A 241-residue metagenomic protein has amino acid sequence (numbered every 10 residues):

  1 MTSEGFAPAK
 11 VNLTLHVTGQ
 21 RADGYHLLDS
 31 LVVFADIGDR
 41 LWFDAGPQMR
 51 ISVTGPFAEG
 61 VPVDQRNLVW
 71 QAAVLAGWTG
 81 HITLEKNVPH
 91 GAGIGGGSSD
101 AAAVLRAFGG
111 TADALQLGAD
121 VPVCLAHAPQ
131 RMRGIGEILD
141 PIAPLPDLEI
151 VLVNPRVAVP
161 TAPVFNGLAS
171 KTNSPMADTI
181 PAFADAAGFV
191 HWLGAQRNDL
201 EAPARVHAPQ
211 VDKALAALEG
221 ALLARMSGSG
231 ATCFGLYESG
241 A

Functional and structural regions predicted by a protein language model:
M1-A92, L145-D147, N154-P155: ATP-binding N-lobe of GHMP and related small-molecule kinases
T2, I37, G46-Q48, V74-H81 (+4 more regions): Short glycine/proline-enriched coil/turn segments at helix->beta-strand junctions
L13, L41-F43, V69, G97 (+4 more regions): Residue-level signal for inorganic ion chemistry
T14, T83-E85, Q116-G118, L125 (+3 more regions): Short beta-strand segments
L15, D39-F43, D120-C124, Q130 (+2 more regions): Short beta-strand scaffold segments in enzyme catalytic cores
I51, A126-L223, L236-G240: Conserved, helical-rich catalytic subdomain that frames metal- and/or nucleotide-binding sites in enzyme alpha/beta
A92-L117, V123, H127: DPxDG-like acidic metal-binding loop motif
I94-D100, L223-A231: Short glycine/threonine-rich catalytic loop with a Thr-x-Gly-x-Asp
